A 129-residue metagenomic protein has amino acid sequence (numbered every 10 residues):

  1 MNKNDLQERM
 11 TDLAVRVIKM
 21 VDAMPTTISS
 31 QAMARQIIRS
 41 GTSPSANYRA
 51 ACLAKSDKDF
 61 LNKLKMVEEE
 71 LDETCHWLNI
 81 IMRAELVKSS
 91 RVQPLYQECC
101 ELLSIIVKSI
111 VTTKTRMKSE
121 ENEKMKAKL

Functional and structural regions predicted by a protein language model:
M1-L129: Short, C-terminally biased terminal segments at protein or domain edges
